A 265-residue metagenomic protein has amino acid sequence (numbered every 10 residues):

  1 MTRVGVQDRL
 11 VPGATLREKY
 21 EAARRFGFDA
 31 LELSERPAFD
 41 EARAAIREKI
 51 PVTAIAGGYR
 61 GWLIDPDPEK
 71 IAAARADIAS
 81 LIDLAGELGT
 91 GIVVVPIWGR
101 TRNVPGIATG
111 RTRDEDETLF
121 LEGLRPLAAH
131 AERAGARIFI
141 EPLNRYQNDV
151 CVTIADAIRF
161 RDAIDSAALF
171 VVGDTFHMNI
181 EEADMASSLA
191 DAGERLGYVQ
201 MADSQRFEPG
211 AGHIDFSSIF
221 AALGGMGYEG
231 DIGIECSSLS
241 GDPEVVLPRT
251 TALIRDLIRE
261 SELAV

Functional and structural regions predicted by a protein language model:
M1-G27, G89-G91, R125, C151-G173 (+1 more regions): Histidine-acidic metal/acid-base catalytic patches
M1-Q7, T53-I64, I97-A108: N-terminal small/glycine-rich loop or linker at the start of catalytic domains across soluble metabolic enzymes
L10-P12, E35-P37, G58-G61, G99-T101 (+4 more regions): Active-site-proximal loop/turn and secondary-structure-junction residues that shape catalytic pockets, frequently
E18-P37, A56-R60: N-terminal substrate-binding region of glycoside hydrolase catalytic domains
E32, A54-A56, V94, F139 (+2 more regions): Conserved beta-strand positions in the central sheet of alpha/beta enzyme cores
P37-R47: Active-site-adjacent beta->alpha loops and helix N-cap segments on the catalytic face of soluble alpha/beta enzymes
E41, N103, N148, P209 (+1 more regions): Glycine/Thr-rich phosphate-binding loops of Rossmann-like dinucleotide-binding domains
R47, I64, K70-F170, A264: Active-site acidic/histidine proton-transfer and metal-coordination neighborhood in alpha/beta enzyme cores
